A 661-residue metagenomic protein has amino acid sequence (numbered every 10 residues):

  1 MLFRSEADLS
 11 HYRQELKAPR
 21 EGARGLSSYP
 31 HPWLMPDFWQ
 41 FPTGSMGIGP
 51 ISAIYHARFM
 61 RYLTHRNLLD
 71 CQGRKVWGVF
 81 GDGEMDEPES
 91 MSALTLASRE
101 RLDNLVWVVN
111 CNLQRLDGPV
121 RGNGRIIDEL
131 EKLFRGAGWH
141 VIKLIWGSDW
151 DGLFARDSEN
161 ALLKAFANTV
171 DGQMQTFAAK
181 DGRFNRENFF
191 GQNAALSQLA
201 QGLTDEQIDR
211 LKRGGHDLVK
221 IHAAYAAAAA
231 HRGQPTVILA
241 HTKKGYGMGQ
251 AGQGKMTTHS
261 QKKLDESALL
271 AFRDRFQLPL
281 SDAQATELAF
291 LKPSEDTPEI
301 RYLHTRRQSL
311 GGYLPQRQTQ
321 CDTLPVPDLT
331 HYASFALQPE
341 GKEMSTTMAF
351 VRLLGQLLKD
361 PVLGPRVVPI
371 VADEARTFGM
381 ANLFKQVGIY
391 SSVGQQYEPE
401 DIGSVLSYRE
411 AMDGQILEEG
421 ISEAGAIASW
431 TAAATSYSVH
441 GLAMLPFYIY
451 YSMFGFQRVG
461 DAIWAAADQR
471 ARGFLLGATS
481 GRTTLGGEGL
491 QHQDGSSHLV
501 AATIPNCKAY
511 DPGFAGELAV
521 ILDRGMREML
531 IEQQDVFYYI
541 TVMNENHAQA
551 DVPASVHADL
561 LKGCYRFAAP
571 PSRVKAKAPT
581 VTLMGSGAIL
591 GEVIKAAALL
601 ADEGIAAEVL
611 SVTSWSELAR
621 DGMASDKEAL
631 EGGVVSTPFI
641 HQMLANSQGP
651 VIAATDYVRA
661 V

Functional and structural regions predicted by a protein language model:
M1, G47-I54, E89-S90, L264-A268 (+7 more regions): Catalytic-loop motifs flanking and including active-site residues across diverse enzymes
M1-E100, N123-G124, M380-L383, Q396-A433 (+1 more regions): Cofactor-binding active-site loop characterized by glycine-rich and histidine/acidic residues
R4, T297-R472, Q533-Q534, S555-P579 (+3 more regions): Non-catalytic terminal/interface segments that mediate subunit docking, oligomerization, and allosteric communication
A18-P42, I48, Y62, R66-G73 (+8 more regions): Thiamine diphosphate
W39-P42, L69-E87, L105-V106, V367 (+3 more regions): A short, small-residue-rich loop immediately preceding and capping a beta-strand
M60-D70, T435-G455, F474, K508 (+2 more regions): Glycine-rich phosphate/pyrophosphate-binding loops and their adjacent beta-strand/loop elements at enzyme active sites
G78, M85, D461-R482, G487: A structural-propensity feature for long, helix-poor, extended segments
F80-G83, R115, P119-G122, A372 (+2 more regions): Conserved short loop/turn motifs at secondary-structure junctions
